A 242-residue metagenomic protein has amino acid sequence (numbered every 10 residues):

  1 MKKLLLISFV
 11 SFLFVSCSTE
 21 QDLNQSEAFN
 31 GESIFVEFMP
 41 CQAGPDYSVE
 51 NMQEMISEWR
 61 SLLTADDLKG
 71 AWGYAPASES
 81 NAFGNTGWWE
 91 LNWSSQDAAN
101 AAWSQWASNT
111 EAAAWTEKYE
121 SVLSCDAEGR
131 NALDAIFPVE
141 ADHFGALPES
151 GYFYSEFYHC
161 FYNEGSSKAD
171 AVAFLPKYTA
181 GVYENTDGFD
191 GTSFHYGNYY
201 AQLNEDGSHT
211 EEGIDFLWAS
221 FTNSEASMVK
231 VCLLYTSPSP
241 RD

Functional and structural regions predicted by a protein language model:
M1-L4: Positively charged n-region of N-terminal signal peptides that target proteins for export
V15-S16: C-terminal motif of bacterial Sec signal peptides marking the signal peptidase cleavage site
E20-A28, R60-E90, G181-L217: Short, glycine- and small/hydrophobic-rich beta-strand elements in well-ordered beta-sheets
Q21-F38, S124-F161: Intrinsic disorder/low-complexity detector
A43-M52, N163-K168: Short, surface-exposed ligand-recognition loops at beta-strand->loop->(often short) alpha-helix junctions that present
T86-D134, C232: Hydrophobic, ordered structural segments
E140-D190: Surface-exposed interaction/gating patches
Y235-D242: Conserved small/polar residues in nucleotide/adenosyl-binding loops
